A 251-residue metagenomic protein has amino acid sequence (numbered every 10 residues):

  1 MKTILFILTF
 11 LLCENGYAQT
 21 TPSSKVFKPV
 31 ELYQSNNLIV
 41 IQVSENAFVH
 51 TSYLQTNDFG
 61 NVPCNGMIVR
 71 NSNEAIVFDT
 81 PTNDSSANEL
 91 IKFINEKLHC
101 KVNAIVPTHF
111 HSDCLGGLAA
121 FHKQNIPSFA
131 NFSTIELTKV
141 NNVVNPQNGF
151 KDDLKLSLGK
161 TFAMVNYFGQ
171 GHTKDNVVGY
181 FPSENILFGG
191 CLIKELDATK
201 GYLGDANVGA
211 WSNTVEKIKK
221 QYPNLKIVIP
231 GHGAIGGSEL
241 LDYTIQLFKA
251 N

Functional and structural regions predicted by a protein language model:
M1-T21: Bacterial Sec-dependent N-terminal signal peptides
G16-S35: Sec-dependent signal peptide cleavage junction
S35-N37, Q42, F129-G169, T173-D175 (+1 more regions): Metallo-beta-lactamase
Q42-I91, V178-C191: Conserved beta-strand hairpin/beta-sheet module of binuclear metal-dependent hydrolase folds, prominently
N46, V69, D79, I94 (+9 more regions): Divalent metal-coordination and catalytic microenvironments
S72-I76, S85-F129: Active-site metal-binding motif and surrounding structural segment of the metallo-beta-lactamase
E74-A75, T82-N83, F168-Y243: Metallo-beta-lactamase
N88, K92, E96, A119 (+5 more regions): Solvent-exposed, polar/charged alpha-helical surfaces in well-ordered, non-transmembrane soluble domains, broadly
